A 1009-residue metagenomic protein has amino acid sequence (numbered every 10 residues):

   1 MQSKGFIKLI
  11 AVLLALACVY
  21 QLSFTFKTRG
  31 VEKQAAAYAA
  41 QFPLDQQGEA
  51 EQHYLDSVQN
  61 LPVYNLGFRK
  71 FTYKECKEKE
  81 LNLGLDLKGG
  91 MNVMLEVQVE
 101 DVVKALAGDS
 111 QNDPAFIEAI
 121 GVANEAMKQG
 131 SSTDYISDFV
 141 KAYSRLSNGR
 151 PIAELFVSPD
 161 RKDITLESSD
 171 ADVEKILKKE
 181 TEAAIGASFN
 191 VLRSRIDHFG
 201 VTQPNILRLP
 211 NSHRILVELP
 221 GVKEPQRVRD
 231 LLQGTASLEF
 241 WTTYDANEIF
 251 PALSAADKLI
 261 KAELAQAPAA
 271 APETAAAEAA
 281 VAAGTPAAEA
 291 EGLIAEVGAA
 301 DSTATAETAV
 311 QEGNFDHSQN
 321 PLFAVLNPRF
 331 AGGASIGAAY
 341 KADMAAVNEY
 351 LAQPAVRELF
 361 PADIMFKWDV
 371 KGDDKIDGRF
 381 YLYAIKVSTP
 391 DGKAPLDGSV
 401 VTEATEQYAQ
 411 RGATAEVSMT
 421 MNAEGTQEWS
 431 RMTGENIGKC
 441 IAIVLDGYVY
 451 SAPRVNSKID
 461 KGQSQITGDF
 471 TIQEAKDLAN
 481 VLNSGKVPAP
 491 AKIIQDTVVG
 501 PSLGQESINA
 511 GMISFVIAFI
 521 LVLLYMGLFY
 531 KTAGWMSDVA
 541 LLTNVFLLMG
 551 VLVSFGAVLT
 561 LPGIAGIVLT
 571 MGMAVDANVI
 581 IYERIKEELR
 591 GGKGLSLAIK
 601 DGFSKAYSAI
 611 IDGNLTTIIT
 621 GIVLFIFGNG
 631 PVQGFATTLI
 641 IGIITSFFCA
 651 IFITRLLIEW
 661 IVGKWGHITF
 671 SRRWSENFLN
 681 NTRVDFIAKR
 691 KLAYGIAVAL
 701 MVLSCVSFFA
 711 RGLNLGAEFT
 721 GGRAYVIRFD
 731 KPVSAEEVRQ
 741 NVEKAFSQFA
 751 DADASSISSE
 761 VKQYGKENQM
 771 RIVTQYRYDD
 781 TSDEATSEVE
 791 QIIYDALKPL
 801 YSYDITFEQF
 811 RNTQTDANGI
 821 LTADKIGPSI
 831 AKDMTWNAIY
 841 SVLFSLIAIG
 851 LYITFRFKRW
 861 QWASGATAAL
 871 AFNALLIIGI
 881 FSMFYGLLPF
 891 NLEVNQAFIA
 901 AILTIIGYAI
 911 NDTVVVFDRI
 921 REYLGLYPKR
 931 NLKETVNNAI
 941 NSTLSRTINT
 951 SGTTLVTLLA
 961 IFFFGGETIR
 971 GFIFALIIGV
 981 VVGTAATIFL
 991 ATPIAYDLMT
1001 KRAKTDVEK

Functional and structural regions predicted by a protein language model:
M1-A17, F24-K77, L81, K104-S137 (+7 more regions): Interfacial helix-loop-helix hairpins and adjacent transmembrane helices of multi-pass alpha-helical membrane proteins
Q2, K8, V12, T543 (+5 more regions): Hydrophobic alpha-helical transmembrane segments of membrane transport and translocation systems, primarily multi-pass
S3-K4, V417-S418, N422-A442, Q505 (+4 more regions): Interfacial segments of transmembrane alpha-helices in multi-pass membrane proteins
V12-A15, G534-G556, I567-A574, F635-A650 (+3 more regions): Small-residue-enriched core segments of transmembrane alpha-helices in multipass membrane transport and channel
V19-V31, P43-D45, A50-K70, E75-D446 (+4 more regions): Non-transmembrane, solvent-exposed regions of membrane trafficking/translocation machinery
L192, S502-V522, L541-L542, M573 (+12 more regions): Pore- and gate-forming transmembrane helices of large, multi-pass membrane proteins
E218, K461-Q465, Q473-I517, I792 (+1 more regions): Juxtamembrane "pre-transmembrane" interface segments
G572-T616, E659-H667, S882, L888-T950 (+2 more regions): Cytosolic juxtamembrane regions of multi-pass inner-membrane proteins
